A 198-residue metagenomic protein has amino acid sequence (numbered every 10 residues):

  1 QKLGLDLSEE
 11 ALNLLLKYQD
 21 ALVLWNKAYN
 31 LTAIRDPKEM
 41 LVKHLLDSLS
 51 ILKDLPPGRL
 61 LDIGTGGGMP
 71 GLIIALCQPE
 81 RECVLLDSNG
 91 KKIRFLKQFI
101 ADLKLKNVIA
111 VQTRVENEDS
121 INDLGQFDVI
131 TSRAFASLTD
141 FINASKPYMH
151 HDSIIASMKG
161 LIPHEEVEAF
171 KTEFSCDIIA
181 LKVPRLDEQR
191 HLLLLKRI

Functional and structural regions predicted by a protein language model:
Q1-L61, K91, Q98-V108: Class I SAM-dependent transferase core
L22, I74, K159, L195: Residue-level signal for inorganic ion chemistry
L46-S132, I142: Conserved SAM/SAH cofactor-binding pocket of Class I
I100-A101, K146-Y148, K171-T172: Short, solvent-exposed amphipathic alpha-helical segments in soluble enzyme and RNA/protein-processing domains
A110, L161-I198: Active-site capping/gating segments
E116, S137, G160-H164: Short "lid" loop at the C-terminus of a central beta-strand within the Rossmann-like core of SAM-dependent
I142-S153: A short glycine-rich, Lys/Arg-flanked "PGG" loop and its adjoining helix->strand segment in the class I
D152-I162: Conserved beta-strand signature within the Rossmann-like core of class I S-adenosyl-L-methionine
